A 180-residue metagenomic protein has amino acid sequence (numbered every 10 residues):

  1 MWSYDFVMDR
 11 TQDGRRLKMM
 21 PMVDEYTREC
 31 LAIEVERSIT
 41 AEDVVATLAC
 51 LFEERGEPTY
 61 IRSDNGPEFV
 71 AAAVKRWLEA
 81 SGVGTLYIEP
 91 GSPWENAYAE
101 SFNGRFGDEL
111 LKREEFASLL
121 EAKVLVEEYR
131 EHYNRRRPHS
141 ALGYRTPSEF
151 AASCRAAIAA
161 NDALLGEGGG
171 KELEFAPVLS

Functional and structural regions predicted by a protein language model:
M1-V23, E42-T47, E54-P58, K171-S180: Mobile-element integrase/transposase regions, centering on the N-terminal DNA-binding/Zn-coordinating module
D5, D24, D64, N96 (+2 more regions): Acidic active-site catalytic centers that drive phospho-/nucleotidyl reactions and related ester hydrolyses
D24-E25, V35-T40: A short acidic/small-residue loop/turn micro-motif
E29-C30: Hydrophobic "anchor" residues
I39, L48, E53-A71, E89-G91 (+1 more regions): Acidic/histidine-rich, metal-coordinating catalytic segments
Y60-N65, A80-Y98, E114-L119: RNase H-like polynucleotidyl transferase catalytic core
S81-V83, G104-S180: C-terminal domain-tail junction helix/linker
